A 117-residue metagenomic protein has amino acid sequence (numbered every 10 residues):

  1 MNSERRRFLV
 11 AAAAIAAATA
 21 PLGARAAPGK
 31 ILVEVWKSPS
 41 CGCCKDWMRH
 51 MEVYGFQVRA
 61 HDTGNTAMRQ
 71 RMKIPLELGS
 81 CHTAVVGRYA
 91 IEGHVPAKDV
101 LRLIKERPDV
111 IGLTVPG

Functional and structural regions predicted by a protein language model:
M1-A16: N-terminal secretory signal peptides and thylakoid transit peptides that target proteins across membranes
A24-A26: Boundary at the C-terminal end of the N-terminal hydrophobic targeting segment
G29-D46: Local sequence-structure signature of Cys/Sec-based thiol-disulfide redox active-site neighborhoods
S40, W47, G64, P96-V100: Stable alpha-helical elements in mature extracytoplasmic
R49-D62: Conserved helix-turn-beta segment immediately C-terminal to the redox Cys motif in thioredoxin-like folds
H61-I74: Structural microenvironment flanking redox-active thiols in thiol-disulfide oxidoreductases
R71-G117: Thiol/selenol-based redox catalytic cores and closely related redox-interacting motifs
